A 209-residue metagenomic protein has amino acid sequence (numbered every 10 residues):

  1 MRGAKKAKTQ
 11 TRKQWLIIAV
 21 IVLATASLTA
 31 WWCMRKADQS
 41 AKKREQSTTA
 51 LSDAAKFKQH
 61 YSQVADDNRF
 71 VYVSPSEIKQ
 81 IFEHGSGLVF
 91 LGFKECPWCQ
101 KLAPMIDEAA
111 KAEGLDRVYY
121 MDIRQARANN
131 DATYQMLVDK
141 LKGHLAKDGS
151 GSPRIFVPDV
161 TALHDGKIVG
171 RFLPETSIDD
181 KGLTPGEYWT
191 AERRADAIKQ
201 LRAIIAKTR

Functional and structural regions predicted by a protein language model:
R2-A4, Q10-A24, T29-G85, P185-R209: N-terminal leader/targeting and pre-domain segments
D67-Y72, L91, L115-K140: Thiol-based oxidoreductase modules, predominantly thioredoxin-like and allied folds used for disulfide exchange
F82-C96, I106: Short active-site neighborhood of thiol/selenol oxidoreductases, capturing the structured segment around
H84-V89, E113-R117, V157, H164-D165: Loop/turn elements at helix/coil->beta-strand transitions in domains of secreted/extracellular proteins
C96-C99, V160: The canonical Cys-X-X-Cys-His
W98-E113: Typically the conserved alpha-helix immediately C-terminal to a functionally engaged Cys/Sec in thioredoxin-like
K111, A126-V157, T161-K167: Structural alpha/beta surface segment adjacent to cysteine/selenocysteine redox centers across thiol/disulfide enzymes
S150-R209: Non-catalytic, surface beta->alpha helical segment in thiol-disulfide oxidoreductase systems
